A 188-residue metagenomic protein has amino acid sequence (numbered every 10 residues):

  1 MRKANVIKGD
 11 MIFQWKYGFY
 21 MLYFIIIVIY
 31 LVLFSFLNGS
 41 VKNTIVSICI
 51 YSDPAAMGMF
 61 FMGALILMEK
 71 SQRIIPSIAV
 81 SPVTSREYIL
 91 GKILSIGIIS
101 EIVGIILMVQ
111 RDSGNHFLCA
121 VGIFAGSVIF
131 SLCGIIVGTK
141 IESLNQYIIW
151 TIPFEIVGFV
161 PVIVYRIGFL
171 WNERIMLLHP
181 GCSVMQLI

Functional and structural regions predicted by a protein language model:
K3-W15, L187-I188: A short amphipathic helical element positioned immediately N-terminal to and/or at the very start of a transmembrane
F13-S40, T44-M62, W150-V162: Hydrophobic alpha-helical transmembrane segments of multi-pass membrane transport/permease proteins
G18, F124-V164: A structural motif at transmembrane helix-loop-helix junctions in multipass membrane proteins
K42-V80, T84-I105: Hydrophobic alpha-helical transmembrane segments of multi-pass membrane transport proteins
A55-F60, G91, G114-G122, G168-L170: Short alpha-helical transmembrane interface motifs in multi-pass membrane proteins
M108-C119, K140, I167, L187: Short helix-loop junctions at transmembrane helix boundaries
P161-I188: Terminal transmembrane helical anchor/hairpin motif
